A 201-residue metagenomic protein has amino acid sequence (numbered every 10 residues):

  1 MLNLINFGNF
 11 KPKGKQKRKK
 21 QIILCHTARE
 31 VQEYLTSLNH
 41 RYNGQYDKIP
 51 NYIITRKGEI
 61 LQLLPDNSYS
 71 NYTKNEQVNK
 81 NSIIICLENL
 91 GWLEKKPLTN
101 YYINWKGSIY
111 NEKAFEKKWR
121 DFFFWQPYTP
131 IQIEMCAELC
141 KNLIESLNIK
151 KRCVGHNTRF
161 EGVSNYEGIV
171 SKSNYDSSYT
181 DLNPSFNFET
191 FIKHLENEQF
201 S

Functional and structural regions predicted by a protein language model:
M1-L4, I83, T99, K106: Amphipathic, soluble alpha/beta structural segments
M1-N81: N-terminal catalytic cores of peptidoglycan-degrading enzymes
P12-Q16, K95-S201: Basic/polar, cationic surfaces and motifs that engage anionic cell-wall and phosphate/carboxylate ligands
Q21, S82-I84, G168-V170: Structural preference for beta-strand elements that scaffold enzyme active sites
E30, G91-L93, S177: Feature marks short, surface-exposed loop/turn motifs that line or immediately flank catalytic pockets and channel
I85-L90: Short loop/turn segments at strand-loop or loop-helix junctions that form parts of catalytic or ligand-binding pockets
